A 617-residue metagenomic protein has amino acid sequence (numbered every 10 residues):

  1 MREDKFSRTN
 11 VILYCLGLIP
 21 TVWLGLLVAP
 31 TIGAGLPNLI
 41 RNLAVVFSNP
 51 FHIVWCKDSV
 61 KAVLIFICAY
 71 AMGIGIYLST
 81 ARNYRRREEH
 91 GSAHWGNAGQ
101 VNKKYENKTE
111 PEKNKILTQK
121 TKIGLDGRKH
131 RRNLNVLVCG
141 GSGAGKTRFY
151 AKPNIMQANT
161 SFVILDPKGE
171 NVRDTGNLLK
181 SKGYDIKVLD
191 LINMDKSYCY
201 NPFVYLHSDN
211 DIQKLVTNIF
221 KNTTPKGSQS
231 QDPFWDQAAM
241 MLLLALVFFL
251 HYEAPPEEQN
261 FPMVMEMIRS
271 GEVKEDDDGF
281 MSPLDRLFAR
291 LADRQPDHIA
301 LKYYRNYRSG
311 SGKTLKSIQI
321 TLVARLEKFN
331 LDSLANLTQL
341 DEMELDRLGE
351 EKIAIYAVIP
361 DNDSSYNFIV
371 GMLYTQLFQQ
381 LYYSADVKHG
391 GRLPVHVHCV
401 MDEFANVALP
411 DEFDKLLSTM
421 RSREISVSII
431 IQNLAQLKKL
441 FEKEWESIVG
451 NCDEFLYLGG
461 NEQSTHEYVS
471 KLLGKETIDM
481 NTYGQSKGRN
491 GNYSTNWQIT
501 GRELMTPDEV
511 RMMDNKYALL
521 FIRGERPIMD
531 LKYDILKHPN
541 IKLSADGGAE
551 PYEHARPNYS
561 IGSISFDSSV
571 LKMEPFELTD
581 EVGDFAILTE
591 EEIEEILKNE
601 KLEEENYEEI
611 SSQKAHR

Functional and structural regions predicted by a protein language model:
M1-A144, R148-P153, D195, S486-K487 (+3 more regions): Basic- and hydrophobic-enriched, low-structure N-terminal and domain-boundary segments that flank ATP-binding catalytic
G96-K103, E112-K113, T118-R128, R148-F149 (+7 more regions): A broad, low-specificity signal for short, low-complexity segments enriched in glycine/proline and polar/charged
E110-N114, T224-F234, P256, D479-I499: Low-complexity, polar-biased intrinsically disordered regions enriched in Pro/Ser/Thr/Gly
R132-I425, L440-E444, G450, D508-M529 (+1 more regions): P-loop NTPase motor domains
S365, K537-N540: A short local loop/turn or secondary-structure capping micro-motif enriched for an aromatic residue
L417-L519: Conserved ATP-driven motor cores of ASCE-family P-loop NTPases powering translocation/secretion/packaging/pilus
E503, K542-A545: Extended alpha-helical interface modules used as scaffolds for assembling large macromolecular complexes
D534: Short, surface-exposed polybasic-aromatic patches that bind anionic ligands, especially phosphate groups
